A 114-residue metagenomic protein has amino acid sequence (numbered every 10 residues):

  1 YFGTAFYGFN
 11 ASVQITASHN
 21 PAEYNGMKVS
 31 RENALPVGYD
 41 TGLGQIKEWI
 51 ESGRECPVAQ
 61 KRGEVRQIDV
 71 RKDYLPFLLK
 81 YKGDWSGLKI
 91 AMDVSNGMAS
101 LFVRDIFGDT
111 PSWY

Functional and structural regions predicted by a protein language model:
Y1-N33: Ferredoxin-reductase
N25-Y114: Gly/Ser/Thr-enriched, mixed-charge loops and adjacent short helices that form phosphate/oxyanion-binding elements
